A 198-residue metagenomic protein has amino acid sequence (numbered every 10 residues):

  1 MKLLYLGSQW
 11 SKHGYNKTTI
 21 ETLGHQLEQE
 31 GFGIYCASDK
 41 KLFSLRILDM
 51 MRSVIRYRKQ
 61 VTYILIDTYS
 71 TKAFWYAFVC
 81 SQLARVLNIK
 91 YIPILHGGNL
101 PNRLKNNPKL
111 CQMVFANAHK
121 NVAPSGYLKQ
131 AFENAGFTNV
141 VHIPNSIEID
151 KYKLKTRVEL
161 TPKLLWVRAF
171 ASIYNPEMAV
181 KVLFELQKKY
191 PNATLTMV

Functional and structural regions predicted by a protein language model:
M1-D39: N-terminal subdomain of nucleotide-sugar transferases
L4, T156-Q187, L195-V198: Conserved donor-binding/catalytic core segment of Leloir-type glycosyltransferases
Y15-L23, Y76, M178, V182: Conserved alpha-helical elements of sugar-nucleotide-dependent glycosyltransferases
G24, S81, L183-Q187: A conserved amphipathic alpha-helix that caps or lines the catalytic cleft of carbohydrate- and lipid-modifying enzymes
G31-R56, L65-A77: A short, charged, and often flexible helix/loop element on the N-terminal side of the glycosyltransferase catalytic
T68-A73, I89-K105, H119-K120: A short, histidine- and acid-enriched strand-loop-helix "catalytic/donor-clamping" loop that lines the nucleotide-sugar
Q82, V86-L87, L104-K120: Membrane-proximal helix-turn-helix segments that form the acceptor-binding/catalytic region of lipid-linked
A116-K153, I173: Donor nucleotide-sugar binding/catalytic pocket of nucleotide-sugar-dependent glycosyltransferases
